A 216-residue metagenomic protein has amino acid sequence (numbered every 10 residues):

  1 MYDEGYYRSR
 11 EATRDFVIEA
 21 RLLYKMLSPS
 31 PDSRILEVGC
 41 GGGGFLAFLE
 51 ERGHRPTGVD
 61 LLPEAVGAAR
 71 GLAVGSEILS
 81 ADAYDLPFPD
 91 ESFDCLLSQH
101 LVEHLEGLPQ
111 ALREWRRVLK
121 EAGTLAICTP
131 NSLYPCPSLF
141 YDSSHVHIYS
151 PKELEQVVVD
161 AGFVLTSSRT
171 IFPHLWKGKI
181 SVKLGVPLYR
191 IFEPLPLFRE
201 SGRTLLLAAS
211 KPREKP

Functional and structural regions predicted by a protein language model:
M1-D85, C95-Q99, L112, G202-L206 (+1 more regions): Conserved N-terminal segment of class I S-adenosyl-L-methionine
Y6-R14, G44, Y84, E106-V118 (+1 more regions): S-adenosyl-L-methionine-dependent methyltransferase catalytic module, highlighting the catalytic core
E51, E91, E106-Q110: Generic recognition of short, well-ordered alpha-helical segments
H54, S76, G123, F163-V164: A structural micro-motif
L86-D90: Short amphipathic alpha-helix with an adjacent loop that forms part of the alpha/beta core around
H100-H104: Short catalytic micro-motifs in class I SAM-dependent methyltransferases
